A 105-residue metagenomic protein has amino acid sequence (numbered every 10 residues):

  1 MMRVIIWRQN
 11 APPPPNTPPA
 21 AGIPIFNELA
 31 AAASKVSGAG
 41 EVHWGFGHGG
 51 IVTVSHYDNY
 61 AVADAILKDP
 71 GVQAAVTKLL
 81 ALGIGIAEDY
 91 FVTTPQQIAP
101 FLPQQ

Functional and structural regions predicted by a protein language model:
M1-I51, H56-P70, A81-Q105: Short S/T/G/P-rich N-terminal loop/turn motif that feeds into the first structured element of a domain
G71-T77: A common structural junction motif
